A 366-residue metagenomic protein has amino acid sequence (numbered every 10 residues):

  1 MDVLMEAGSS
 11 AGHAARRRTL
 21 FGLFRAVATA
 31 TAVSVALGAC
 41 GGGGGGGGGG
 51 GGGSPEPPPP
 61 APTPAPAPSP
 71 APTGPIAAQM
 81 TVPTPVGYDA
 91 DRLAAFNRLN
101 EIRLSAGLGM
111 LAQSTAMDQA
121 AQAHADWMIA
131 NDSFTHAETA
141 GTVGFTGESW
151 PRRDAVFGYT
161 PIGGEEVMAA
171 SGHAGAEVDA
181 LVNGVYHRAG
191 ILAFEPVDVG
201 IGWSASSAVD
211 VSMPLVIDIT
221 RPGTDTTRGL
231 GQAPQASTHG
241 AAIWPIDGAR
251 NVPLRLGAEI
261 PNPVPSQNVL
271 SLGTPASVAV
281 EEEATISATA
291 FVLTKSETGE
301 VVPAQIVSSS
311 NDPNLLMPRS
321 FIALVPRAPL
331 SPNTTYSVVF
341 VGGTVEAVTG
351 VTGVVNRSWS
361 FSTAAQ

Functional and structural regions predicted by a protein language model:
D2-E6, H13, F21, G48-A288 (+2 more regions): Functional surface patches built around histidine and acidic residues
T19-F24, A28: N-terminal export leaders
A30-S34: Alpha-helical transmembrane segments
A36-A39: C-terminal motif of bacterial Sec signal peptides marking the signal peptidase cleavage site
G41-G45: Bacterial signal peptide processing site
P263-Q366: Acidic, low-complexity Ser/Thr/Gly/Pro-rich repeat segments typical of extracellular/periplasmic and surface-exposed
